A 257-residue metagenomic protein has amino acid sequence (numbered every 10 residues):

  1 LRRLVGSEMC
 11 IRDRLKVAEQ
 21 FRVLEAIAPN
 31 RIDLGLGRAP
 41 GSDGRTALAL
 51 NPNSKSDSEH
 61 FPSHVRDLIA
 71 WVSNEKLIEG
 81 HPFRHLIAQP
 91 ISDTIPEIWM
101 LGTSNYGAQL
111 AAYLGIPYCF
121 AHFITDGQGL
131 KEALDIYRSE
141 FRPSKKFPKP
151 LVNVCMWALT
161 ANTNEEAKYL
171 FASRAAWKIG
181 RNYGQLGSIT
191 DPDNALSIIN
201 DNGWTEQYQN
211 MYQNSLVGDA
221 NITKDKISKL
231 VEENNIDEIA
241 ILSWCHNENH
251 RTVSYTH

Functional and structural regions predicted by a protein language model:
L1-G6, I11, H257: Single conserved hydrophobic/aromatic residue that forms the stacking wall/gate of nucleotide- or nucleobase-binding
E8, G37-A39, T103, F123 (+2 more regions): Active-site beta-loop-alpha junctions enriched in small/polar residues
R12-K76, D126: Flexible, glycine-rich active-site loops centered on histidine and acidic residues that chelate a metal or position
E25-P29, A112, S144, V231-E232: Acidic (Asp/Glu)-rich catalytic clusters
R31-G35, E97-W99, P117-C119, L151-N153 (+1 more regions): Structural preference for beta-strand elements that scaffold enzyme active sites
S54-I87, Q128-I236: An alpha-helical appendage that flanks or caps ligand/catalytic pockets
A112-H122: A conserved active-site cap/scaffold subdomain adjacent to cofactor or substrate pockets
L134, R251-Y255: C-terminal helical cap(s) of enzyme catalytic domains, especially alpha/beta-barrels
